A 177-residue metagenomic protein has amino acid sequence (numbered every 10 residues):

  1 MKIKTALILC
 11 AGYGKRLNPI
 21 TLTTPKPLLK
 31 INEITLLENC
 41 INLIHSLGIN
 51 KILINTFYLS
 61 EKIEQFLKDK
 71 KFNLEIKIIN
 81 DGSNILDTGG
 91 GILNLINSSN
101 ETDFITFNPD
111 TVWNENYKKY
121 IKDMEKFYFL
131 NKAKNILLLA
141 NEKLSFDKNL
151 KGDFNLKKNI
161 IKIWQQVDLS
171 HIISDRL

Functional and structural regions predicted by a protein language model:
M1-I8, R16, I34-N108, V112 (+1 more regions): Conserved N-terminal catalytic core of the sugar/cofactor nucleotidyltransferase
L7-A11, L29-K30: A conserved hydrophobic helix/loop-capping motif in glycosyltransferases and polysaccharide synthases
G12, K26, D110: Conserved G/P- and acidic residue-centered "switch" motifs that form tight phosphate/ATP-binding loops in soluble
G14-R16, N131: Glycine-rich "HGGG/HGxG" loop immediately N-terminal to the catalytic nucleophile of the alpha/beta-hydrolase
P19-I20: Short acidic/histidine- and often glycine-rich active-site loop of Leloir-type glycosyltransferases that engages
T23-E38: Short catalytic helix/loop segments, enriched in acidic residues and glycine and frequently bearing histidine
N114-L177: Conserved core of the sugar-phosphate nucleotidyltransferase
